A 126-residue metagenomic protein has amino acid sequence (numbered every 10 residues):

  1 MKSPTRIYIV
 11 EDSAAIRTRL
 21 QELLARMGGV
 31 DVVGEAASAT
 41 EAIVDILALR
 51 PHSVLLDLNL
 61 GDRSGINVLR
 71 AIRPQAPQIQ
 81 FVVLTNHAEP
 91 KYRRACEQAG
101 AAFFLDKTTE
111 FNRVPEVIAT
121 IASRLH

Functional and structural regions predicted by a protein language model:
E11: Conserved acidic carboxylate
E35-S53: Acidic, metal-coordinating helix/loop segments flanking the phosphotransfer/catalytic sites of two-component signaling
S38, S64-N67: Acidic catalytic/metal-coordinating carboxylates
D57, T85: Active-site residues of response regulator receiver
G61, E89: The feature encodes the CheY-like receiver
I66-P77: Short amphipathic alpha-helix used as the core "switch/output" element in two-component signaling
K91, T109-T120: C-terminal output helix
